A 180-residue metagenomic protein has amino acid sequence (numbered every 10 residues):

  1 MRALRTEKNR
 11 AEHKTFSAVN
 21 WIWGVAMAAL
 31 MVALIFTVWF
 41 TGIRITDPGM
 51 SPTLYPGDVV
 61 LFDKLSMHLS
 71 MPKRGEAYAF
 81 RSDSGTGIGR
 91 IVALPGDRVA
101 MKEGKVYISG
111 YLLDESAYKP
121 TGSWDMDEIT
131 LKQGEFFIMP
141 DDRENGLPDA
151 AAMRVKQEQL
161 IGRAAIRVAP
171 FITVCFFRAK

Functional and structural regions predicted by a protein language model:
M1-G87, M153-K180: Protein maturation boundaries and topogenic segments
H13-K14, I45-G49, E103, S109 (+1 more regions): Acidic/glycine-rich C-terminal interaction modules and beta/coil loop segments that lie outside canonical DNA-binding
Y55, M71-R74, L94, L131-K132 (+1 more regions): Residue-level recognition of short, solvent-exposed, well-ordered loop/turn junctions that link secondary-structure
V60, Y78, V99, F136-F137 (+1 more regions): Generic structural signal for buried aliphatic residues
L65, D83, G104, D141-D142: Short, surface-exposed secondary-structure boundary micro-motifs
I88-L94: Short beta-strand-centered aromatic/proline hotspots
D97, G104-K105: Acidic, glycine-rich loop-and-strand cores that form catalytic or ligand-binding grooves in diverse globular domains
